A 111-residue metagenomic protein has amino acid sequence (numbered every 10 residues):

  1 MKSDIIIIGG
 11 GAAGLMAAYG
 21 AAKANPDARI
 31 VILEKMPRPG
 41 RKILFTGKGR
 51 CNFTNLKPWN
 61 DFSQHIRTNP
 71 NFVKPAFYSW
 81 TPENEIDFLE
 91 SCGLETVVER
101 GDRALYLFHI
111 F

Functional and structural regions predicted by a protein language model:
M1-A13, V31: Beta1/beta-strand and adjacent pyrophosphate-binding region of the FAD-binding site in flavoprotein oxidoreductases
S3, N69-F72, G101-L105: A short, structure-level motif marking secondary-structure boundaries and short turns
I6, A22-K48: Glycine-rich FAD pyrophosphate-binding loop
G14-A18: Short glycine/serine/threonine-rich phosphate/pyrophosphate-binding segments that cradle anionic phosphate groups
Y19, N60, P75, E83 (+1 more regions): N-terminal, well-ordered alpha-helical segments
R41-A76: N-terminal glycine-rich dinucleotide-binding loop that anchors FAD/FMN and/or NAD(P) in oxidoreductases
S79-F111: Feature captures the FAD/FMN-dependent oxidoreductase FAD-binding
